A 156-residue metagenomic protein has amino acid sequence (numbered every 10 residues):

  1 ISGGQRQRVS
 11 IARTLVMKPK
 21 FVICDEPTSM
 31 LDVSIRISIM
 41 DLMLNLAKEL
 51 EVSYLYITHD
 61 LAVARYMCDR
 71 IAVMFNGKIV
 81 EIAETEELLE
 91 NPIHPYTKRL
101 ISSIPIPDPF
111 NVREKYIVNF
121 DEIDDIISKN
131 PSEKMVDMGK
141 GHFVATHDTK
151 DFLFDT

Functional and structural regions predicted by a protein language model:
I11, I39: Hydrophobic anchor residue at the start of the ABC signature
V16-K20: A short, proline-enriched helix->beta-strand linker immediately N-terminal to the Walker B motif in ABC-type P-loop
V22-D25: Catalytic Walker B motif of ABC-type/P-loop ATPase nucleotide-binding domains
A64-Y66: A short, surface-exposed alpha-helical micro-motif characterized by mixed small hydrophobic and charged/polar residues
R70, I82: Short, glycine/charged-rich "phosphate-handling" switch motifs in NTP-dependent and phosphotransfer domains
E84-D155: Charged, flexible cofactor/metal-binding loops and thiol motifs
